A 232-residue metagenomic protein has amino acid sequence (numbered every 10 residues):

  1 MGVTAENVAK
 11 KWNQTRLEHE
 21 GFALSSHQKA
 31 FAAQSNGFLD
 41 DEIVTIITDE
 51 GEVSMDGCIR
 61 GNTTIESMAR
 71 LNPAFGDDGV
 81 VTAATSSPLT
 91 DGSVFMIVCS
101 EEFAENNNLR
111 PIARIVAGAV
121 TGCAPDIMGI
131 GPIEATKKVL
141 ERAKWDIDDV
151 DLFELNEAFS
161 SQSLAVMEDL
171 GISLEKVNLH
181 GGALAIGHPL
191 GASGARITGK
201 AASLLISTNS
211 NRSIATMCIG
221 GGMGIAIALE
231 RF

Functional and structural regions predicted by a protein language model:
M1-W12, G61: Glycine-rich loop/linker segments at domain edges
V3-E6, V116-A185: Active-site pocket-lining segment
V8-T15, E20-F22, D78-L89, A119 (+3 more regions): Cysteine-centered functional microenvironments
K11, L17-N106, D169, L174-K176: N-terminal extracellular/periplasmic Venus flytrap/periplasmic-binding protein-like
G57, D126-M128, P189-L190, G224-L229: Short acidic, glycine/serine/threonine-rich loops at helix termini
E66-I130, E134, E141-R142, G199-K200 (+3 more regions): Condensing-enzyme catalytic core mediating Claisen C-C bond formation in acyl metabolism
I147, L164, E168-K176, A183-A226: Internal helix-turn-beta structural module
